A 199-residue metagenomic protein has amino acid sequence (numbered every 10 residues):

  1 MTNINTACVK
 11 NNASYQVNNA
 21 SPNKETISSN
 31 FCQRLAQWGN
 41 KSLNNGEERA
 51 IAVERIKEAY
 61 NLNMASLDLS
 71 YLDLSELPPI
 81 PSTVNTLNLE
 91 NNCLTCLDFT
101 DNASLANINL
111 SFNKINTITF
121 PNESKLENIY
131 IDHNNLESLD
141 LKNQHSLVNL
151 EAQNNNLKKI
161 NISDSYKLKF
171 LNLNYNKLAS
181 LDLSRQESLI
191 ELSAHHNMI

Functional and structural regions predicted by a protein language model:
M1-E25, S29-F31, L35: Non-Sec secretion/translocation targeting segments of pathogen effectors
A7, A13, A20, T95 (+8 more regions): Low-complexity, intrinsically disordered tandem-repeat tracts enriched in small residues
N30, A36, L87, I108 (+9 more regions): Non-core capping and flanking segments associated with repeat-based/extracellular domains
N40-L97: LRR N-terminal entry segment and analogous cap-like coil->beta motifs
A65-L69, L87-L89, A106-L110, E127-I131 (+5 more regions): Conserved hydrophobic beta-strand positions in leucine-rich repeat
L77-I80, L97, I118, L139 (+2 more regions): Canonical leucine-rich repeat
I80-V84, N102-L105, P121-L126, K142-L147 (+2 more regions): Leucine-rich repeat
